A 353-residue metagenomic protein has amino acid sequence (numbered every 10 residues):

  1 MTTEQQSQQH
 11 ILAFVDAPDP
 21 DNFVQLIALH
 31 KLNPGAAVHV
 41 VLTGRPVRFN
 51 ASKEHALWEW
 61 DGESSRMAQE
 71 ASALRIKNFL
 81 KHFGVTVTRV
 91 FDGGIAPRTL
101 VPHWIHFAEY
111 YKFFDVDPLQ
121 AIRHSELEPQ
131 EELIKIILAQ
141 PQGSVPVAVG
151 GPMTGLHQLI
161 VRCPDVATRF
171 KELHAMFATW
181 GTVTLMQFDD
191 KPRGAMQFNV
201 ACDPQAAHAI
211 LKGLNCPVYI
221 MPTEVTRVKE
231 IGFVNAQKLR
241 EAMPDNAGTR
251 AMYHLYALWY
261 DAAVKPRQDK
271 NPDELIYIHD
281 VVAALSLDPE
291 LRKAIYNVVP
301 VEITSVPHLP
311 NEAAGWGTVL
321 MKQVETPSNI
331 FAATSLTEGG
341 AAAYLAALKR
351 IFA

Functional and structural regions predicted by a protein language model:
T2, S7-Q8, S52-Q140, S144 (+4 more regions): Metal-dependent C-N hydrolase catalytic cores
E4-H10, Q25-H39, F198-A201, C216-A353: Conformational coupling and interaction surfaces
E4-L74, P118-P222: Active-site histidine-anchored catalytic micro-motif
A51, V101-H103, L185-M186, I231-F233: Short, well-ordered secondary-structure micro-motifs
V90, I210, A284: A residue-level signal for conserved active-site and pocket-lining positions in enzyme catalytic cores
G94-A96, T179, E224-T226: Active-site-proximal loop/turn and secondary-structure-junction residues that shape catalytic pockets, frequently
T99-L100, L156, R227-I231: Short catalytic/ligand-binding loop motif for oxyanion handling, primarily in non-cytosolic enzymes, centered on
W104-F113, Q187-P192, A236-K238: Short, surface-exposed amphipathic charged segments that create phosphate/polyanion-binding patches used for binding
